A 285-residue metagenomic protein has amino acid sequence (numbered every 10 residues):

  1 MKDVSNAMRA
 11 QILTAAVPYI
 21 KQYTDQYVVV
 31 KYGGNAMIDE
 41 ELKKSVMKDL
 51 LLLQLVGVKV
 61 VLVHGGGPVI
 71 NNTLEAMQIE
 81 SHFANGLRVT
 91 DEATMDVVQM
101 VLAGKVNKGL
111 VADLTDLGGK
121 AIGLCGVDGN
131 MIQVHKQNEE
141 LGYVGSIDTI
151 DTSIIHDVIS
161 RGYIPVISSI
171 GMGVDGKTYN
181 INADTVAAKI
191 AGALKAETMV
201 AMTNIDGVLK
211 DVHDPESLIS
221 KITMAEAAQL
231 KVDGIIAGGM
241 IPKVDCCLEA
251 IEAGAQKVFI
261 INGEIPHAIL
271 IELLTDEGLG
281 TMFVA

Functional and structural regions predicted by a protein language model:
M1-E264, I271-E277, V284-A285: Nucleotide/pyrophosphate-binding catalytic subdomain
